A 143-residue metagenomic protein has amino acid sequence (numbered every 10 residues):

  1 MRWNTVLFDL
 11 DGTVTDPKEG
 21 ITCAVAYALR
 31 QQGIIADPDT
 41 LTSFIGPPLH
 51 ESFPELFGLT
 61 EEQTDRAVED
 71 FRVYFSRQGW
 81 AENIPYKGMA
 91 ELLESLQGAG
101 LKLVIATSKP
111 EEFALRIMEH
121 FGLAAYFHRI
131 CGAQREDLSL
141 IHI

Functional and structural regions predicted by a protein language model:
R2-A90, A99, E112: N-terminal helical cap/lid subdomain that shapes the substrate entry/recognition surface in HAD-like hydrolases
T13, P110, E136-L138: Glycine-/small-residue-rich active-site loops that bind phosphorylated ligands and cofactors
V25, M89-M118, C131-A133: Substrate-recognition element of Asp-dependent hydrolases with the DxDx(T/V) motif
L29, M118, G122: Conserved hydrophobic residues forming the short capping helix/wall of the S-adenosyl-L-methionine
I35, L123-H128: Conserved H-loop
F71, C131-D137: Short, acidic/turn-prone active-site loops that include or flank metal/cofactor- and phosphate-binding residues
I141-I143: Conserved small/polar residues in nucleotide/adenosyl-binding loops
